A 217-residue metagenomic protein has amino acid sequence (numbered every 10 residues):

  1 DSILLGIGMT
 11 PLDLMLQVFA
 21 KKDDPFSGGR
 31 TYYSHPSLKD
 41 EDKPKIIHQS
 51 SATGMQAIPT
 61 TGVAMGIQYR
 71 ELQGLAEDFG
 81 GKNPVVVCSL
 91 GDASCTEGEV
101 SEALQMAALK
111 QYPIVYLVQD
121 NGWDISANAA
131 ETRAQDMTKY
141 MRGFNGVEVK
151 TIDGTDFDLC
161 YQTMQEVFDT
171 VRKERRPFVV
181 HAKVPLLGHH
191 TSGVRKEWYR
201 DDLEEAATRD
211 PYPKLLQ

Functional and structural regions predicted by a protein language model:
D1-I3, L90-T96, M106, V118-D124 (+2 more regions): Acidic, glycine-rich active-site loops and adjacent beta-strand->loop/helix elements that engage anionic groups
D1-K110, N128-T138, R142-G146: Cofactor-binding active-site loop characterized by glycine-rich and histidine/acidic residues
L5, M9, T53, G154-Y161 (+1 more regions): Electropositive phosphate-/nucleotide-binding environments in soluble metabolic enzymes
L14, T170-Q217: Glycine/aspartate-rich loop-and-adjacent alpha/beta segment that forms the canonical ThDP
P84, Y112, E174-R176: Short coil/turn segments at beta-strand junctions that form active-site/ligand-binding loops
Q111, Y116-Q119: Short internal beta-strands
D120-A127, V147-I152, V194-E205: Short beta-alpha connecting loops at secondary-structure transitions that line or flank enzyme active sites
D124-A134, T138-R176, G188: Conserved phosphate-handling catalytic cores of large alpha/beta enzymes
